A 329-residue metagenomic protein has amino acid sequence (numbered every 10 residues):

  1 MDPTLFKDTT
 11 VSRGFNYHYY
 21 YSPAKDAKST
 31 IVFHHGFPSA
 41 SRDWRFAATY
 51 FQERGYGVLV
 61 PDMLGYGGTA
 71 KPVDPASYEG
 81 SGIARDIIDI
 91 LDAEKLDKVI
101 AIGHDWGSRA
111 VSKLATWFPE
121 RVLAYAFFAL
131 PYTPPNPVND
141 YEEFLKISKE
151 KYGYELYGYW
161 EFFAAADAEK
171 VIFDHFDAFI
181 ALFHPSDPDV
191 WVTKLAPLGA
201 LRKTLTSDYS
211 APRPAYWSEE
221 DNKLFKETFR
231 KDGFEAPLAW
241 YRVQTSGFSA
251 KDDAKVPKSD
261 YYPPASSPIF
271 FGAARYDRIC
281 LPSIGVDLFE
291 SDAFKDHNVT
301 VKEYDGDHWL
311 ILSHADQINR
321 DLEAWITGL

Functional and structural regions predicted by a protein language model:
D2-T9, N16-K25, T30, Y66-I102 (+1 more regions): Flexible "cap/lid" subdomain of the alpha/beta-hydrolase fold that forms the substrate-access gate
F6, V58-V60, V301-E303: Conserved beta-strand scaffold positions in the cores of enzyme catalytic domains, especially in NTP/NDP-utilizing
Y21-A70, H104: Conserved HGGG/HGGXW glycine-rich cap/lid loop of the alpha/beta-hydrolase fold
S39, R278-L281, H308-I311: Nucleotide-sugar-dependent glycosyltransferase donor-binding/catalytic pocket residues
A47, L114, L288, D321-W325: Hydrophobic residues on the short alpha-helix immediately C-terminal to a glycine-rich phosphate/catalytic loop
K295-L329: Catalytic active-site module of serine/aspartate enzymes centered on a nucleophile-bearing elbow/loop
